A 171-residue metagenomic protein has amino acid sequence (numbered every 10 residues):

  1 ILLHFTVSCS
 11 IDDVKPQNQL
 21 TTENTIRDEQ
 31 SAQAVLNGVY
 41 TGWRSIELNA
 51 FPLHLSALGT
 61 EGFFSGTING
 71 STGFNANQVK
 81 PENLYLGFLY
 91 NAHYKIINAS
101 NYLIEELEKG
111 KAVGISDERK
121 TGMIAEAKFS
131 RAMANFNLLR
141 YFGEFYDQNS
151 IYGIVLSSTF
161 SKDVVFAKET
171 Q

Functional and structural regions predicted by a protein language model:
I1-V7: Sec-dependent bacterial lipoprotein signal peptides
C9-L53: Membrane-proximal, proline-rich intrinsically disordered regions
S10, P16, T21-T22, G70 (+3 more regions): Glycine-rich, flexible loop/turn motifs
R44-A50, F63-S65, A134-F145: Secretory-pathway/luminal and periplasmic proteins that interact with or process carbohydrate-rich
H54-G59, Y146: Short, solvent-exposed turn/loop segments enriched in Gly/Ser/Thr/Pro and often Arg
A57-E82, T159-S161: A structural signal for short, hydrophobic/glycine-enriched beta-strand patches
S71-F142, A167-T170: Conserved, well-structured interaction surfaces
E118, Y141-Q171: Short coil/linker segments at helix-helix boundaries
